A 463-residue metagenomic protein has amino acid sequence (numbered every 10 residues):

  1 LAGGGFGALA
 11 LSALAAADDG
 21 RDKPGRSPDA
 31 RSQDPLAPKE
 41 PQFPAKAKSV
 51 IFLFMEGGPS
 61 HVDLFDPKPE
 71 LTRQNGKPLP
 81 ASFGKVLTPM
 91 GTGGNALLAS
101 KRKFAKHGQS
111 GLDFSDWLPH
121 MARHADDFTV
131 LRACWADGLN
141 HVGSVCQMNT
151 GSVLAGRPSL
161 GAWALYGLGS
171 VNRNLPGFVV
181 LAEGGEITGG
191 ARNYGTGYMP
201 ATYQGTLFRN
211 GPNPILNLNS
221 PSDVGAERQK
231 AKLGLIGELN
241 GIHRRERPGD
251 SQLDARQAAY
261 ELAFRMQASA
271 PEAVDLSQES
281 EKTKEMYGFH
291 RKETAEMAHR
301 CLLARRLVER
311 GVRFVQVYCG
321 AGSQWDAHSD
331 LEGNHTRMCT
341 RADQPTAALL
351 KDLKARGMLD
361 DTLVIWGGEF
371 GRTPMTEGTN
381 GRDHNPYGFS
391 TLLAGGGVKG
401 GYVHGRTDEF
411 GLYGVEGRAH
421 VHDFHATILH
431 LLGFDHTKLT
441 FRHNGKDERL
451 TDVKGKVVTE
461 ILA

Functional and structural regions predicted by a protein language model:
L1-A463: Ligand-binding pockets and gating/stacking loops
